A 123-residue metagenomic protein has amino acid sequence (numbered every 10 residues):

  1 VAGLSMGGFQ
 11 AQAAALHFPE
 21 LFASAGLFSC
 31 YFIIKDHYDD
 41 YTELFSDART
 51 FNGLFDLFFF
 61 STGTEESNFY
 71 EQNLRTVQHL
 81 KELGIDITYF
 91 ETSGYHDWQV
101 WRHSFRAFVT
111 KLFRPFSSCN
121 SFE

Functional and structural regions predicted by a protein language model:
V1-E123: Non-catalytic cap/lid and distal C-terminal segments of serine-dependent acyl enzymes
